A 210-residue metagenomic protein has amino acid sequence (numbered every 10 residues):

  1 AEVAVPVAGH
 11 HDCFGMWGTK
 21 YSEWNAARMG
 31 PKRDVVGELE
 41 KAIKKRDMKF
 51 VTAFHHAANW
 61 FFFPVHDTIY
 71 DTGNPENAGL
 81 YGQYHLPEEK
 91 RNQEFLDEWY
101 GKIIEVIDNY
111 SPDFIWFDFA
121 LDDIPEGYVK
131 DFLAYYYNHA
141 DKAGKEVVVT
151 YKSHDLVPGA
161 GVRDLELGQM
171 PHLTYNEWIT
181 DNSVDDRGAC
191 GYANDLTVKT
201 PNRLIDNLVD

Functional and structural regions predicted by a protein language model:
A1-D210: Mature catalytic domains of secreted/periplasmic carbohydrate-active enzymes
